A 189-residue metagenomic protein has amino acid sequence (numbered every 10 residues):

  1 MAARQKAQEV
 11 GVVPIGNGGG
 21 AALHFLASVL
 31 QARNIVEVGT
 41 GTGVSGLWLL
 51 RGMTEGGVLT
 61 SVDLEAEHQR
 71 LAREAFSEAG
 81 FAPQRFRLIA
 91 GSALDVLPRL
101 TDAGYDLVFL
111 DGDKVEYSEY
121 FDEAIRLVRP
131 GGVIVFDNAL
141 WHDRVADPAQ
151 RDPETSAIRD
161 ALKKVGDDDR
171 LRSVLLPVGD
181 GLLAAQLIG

Functional and structural regions predicted by a protein language model:
M1-L107, K114-V135, A139-G189: A short alpha-helical cap/connector motif
